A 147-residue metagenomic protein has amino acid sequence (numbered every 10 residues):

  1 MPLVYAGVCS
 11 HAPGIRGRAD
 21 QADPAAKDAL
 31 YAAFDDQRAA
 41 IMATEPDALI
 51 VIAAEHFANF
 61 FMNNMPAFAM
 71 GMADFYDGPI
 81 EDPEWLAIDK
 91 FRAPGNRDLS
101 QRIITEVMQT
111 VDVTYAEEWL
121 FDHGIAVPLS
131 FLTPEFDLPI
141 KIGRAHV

Functional and structural regions predicted by a protein language model:
M1-E106: A short aromatic-anchored loop/beta-hairpin motif
G7, V51, Y115-E117, G143: General beta-strand structural signal in soluble alpha/beta enzymes
G7-C9, I103, L129, I140-G143: Generic structural hydrophobic/aromatic packing signal, biased to beta-strands
Q109-I140: Conserved ATP-utilizing enzyme core subdomain
A145-V147: Conserved small/polar residues in nucleotide/adenosyl-binding loops
